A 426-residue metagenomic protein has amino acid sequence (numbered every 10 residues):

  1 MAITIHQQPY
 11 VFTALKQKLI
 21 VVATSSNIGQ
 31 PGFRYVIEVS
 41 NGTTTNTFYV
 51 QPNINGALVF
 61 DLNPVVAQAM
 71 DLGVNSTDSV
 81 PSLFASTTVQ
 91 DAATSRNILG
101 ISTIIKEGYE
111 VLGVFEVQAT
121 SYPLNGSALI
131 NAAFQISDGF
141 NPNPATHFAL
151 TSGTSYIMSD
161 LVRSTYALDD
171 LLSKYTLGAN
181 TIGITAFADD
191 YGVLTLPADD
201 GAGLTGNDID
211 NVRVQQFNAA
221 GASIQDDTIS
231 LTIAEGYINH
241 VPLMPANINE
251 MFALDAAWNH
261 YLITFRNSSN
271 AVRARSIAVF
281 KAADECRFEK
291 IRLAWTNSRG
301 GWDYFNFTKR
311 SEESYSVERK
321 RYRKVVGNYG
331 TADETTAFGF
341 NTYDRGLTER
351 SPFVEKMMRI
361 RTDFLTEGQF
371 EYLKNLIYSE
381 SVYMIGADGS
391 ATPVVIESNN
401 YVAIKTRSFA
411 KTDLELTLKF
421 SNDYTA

Functional and structural regions predicted by a protein language model:
M1-K281: Preference for solvent-exposed, low-hydrophobicity sequence contexts
A2, T185, A202, L231-T232 (+2 more regions): Extracellular/virion structural assembly segments
